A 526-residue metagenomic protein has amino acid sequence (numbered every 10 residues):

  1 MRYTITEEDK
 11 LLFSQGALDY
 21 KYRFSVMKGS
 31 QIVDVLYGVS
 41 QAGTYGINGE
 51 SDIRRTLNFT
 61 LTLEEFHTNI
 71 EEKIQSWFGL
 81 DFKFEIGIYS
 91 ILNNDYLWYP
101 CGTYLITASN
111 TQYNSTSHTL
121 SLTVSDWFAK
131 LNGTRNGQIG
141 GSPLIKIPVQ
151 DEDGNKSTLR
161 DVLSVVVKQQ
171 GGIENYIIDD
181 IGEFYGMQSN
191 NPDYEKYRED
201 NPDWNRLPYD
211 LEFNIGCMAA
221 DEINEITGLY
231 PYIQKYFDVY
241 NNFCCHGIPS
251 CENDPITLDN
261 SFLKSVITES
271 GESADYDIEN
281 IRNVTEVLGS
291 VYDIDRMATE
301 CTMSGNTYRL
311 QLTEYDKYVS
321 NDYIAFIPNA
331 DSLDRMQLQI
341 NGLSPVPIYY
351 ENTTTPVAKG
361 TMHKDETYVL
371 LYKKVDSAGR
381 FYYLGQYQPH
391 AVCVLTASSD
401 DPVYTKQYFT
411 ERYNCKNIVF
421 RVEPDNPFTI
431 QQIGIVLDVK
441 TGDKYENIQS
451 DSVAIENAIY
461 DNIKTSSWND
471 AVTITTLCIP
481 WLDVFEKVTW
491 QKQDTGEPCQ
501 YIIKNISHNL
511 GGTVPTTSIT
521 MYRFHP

Functional and structural regions predicted by a protein language model:
M1-L144, V149-D151, L211-N214, N224-L229 (+3 more regions): Assembly/oligomerization scaffold segments
M1-Q31, D221-N224, G228, V239 (+4 more regions): Acidic, small/polar-enriched beta strand-loop surface segments
N48-F59, I340-Y349, D451-A471: Short, basic/aromatic beta-hairpin or loop at an interaction surface
F59-I74, Y308-Q311, E351-A358, D470-C478: Short alpha-helix capping/helix-loop boundary micro-motifs
K73-L92, V319-A325, P480-K492: Short coil-to-beta transition motif at edge beta-strands of beta-rich domains
N114-D277: Charged- and aromatic-enriched interaction segments used to assemble and dock large macromolecular complexes
I294-S344, R380-Y383: Exposed extracellular interaction/assembly regions and N-terminal maturation sites
D331-Q388: Acidic, glycine/polar-enriched metal-coordinating patches/loops that mediate binding to polyanionic ligands
